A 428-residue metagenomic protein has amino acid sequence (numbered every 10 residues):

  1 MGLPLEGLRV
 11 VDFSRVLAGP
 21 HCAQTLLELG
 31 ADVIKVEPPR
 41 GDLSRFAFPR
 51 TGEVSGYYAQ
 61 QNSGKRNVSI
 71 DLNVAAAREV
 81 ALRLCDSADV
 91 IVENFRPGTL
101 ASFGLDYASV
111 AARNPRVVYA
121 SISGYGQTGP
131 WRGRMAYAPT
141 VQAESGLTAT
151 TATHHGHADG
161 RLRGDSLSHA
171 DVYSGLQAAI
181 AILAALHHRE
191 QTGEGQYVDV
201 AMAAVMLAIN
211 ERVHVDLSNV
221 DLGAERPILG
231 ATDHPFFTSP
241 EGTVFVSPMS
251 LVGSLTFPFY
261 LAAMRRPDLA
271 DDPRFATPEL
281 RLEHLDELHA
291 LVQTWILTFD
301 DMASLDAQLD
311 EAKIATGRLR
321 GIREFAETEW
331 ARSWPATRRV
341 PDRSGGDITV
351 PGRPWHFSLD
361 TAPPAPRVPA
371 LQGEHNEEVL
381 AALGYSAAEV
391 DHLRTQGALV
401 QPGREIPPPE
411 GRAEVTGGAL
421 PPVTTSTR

Functional and structural regions predicted by a protein language model:
M1-Q191, S218-D221, E377-R428: N-terminal helix-loop segment corresponding to the beta1-alpha1 unit of nucleotide/adenylate-binding folds
R40, Y125-G126, M202-L207, E241-T243 (+3 more regions): Glycine-rich beta-alpha junction loops
Q127, H157-S168, E190-A204, A224-L229 (+1 more regions): Conserved Rossmann-fold dehydrogenase catalytic segment
G160-A170, P240-T243, D360-P363: Flexible glycine/proline-enriched surface loops and loop-helix/loop-strand junctions
A185-E225, L305, I322: Substrate-binding/catalytic subdomain of NAD(P)-dependent oxidoreductase enzymes
D233-A312, T316: Aromatic-enriched alpha-helical interface/lid elements that frame and gate functional surfaces
E311-A365: A glycine-rich dinucleotide-binding beta-alpha-beta segment and adjacent secondary-structure elements that constitute
I348-A388: C-terminal active-site "lid" helix and adjoining low-complexity regulatory extension at the edge of ATP-using catalytic
